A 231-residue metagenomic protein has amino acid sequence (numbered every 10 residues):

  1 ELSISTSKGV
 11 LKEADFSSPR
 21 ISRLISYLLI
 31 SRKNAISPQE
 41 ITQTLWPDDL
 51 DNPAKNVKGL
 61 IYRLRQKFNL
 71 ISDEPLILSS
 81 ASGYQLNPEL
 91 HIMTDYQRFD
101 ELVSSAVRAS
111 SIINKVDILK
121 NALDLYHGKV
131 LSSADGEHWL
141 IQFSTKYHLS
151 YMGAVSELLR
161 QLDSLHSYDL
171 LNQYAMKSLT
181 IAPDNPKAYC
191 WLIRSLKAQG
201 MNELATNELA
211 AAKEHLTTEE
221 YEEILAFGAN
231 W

Functional and structural regions predicted by a protein language model:
E1-S18, S22, P75-Y84, A211: Short boundary/linker motifs that mark transitions into or out of structured domains
S3-S5, T42, Q85, L131-S132: Nucleotide phosphate-binding site architecture
L11-L45, L64: Short amphipathic alpha-helical recognition elements used for nucleic-acid or partner binding across transcription
A14, I30, L50-D51, Q85-W231: Intrinsically disordered, charged and Pro/Gly-enriched terminal/linker segments that flank large helical-solenoid
N52, N56-G59, R63, K146: Amphipathic alpha-helical recognition patches that constitute DNA-binding helices
G59-L90, L216-L225: DNA-binding patch around the recognition helix
